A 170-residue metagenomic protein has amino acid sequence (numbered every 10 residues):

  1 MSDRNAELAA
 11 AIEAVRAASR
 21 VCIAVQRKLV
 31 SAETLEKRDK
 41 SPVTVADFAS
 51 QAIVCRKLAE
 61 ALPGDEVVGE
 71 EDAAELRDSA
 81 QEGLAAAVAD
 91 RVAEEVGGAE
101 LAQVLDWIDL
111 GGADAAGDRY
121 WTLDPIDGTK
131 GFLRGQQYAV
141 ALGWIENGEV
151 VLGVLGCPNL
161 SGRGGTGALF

Functional and structural regions predicted by a protein language model:
M1-I126, N159-L160: N-terminal subdomain of lithium-sensitive/metallo-dependent phosphomonoesterases centered on the IMPase/IPPase/PAP
E82-G83, Q136-A139: Short, glycine/charged-enriched secondary-structure capping and boundary segments
A139-F170: Acidic beta-strand-loop-alpha-helix segment within the catalytic core of divalent metal-dependent phosphate-processing
